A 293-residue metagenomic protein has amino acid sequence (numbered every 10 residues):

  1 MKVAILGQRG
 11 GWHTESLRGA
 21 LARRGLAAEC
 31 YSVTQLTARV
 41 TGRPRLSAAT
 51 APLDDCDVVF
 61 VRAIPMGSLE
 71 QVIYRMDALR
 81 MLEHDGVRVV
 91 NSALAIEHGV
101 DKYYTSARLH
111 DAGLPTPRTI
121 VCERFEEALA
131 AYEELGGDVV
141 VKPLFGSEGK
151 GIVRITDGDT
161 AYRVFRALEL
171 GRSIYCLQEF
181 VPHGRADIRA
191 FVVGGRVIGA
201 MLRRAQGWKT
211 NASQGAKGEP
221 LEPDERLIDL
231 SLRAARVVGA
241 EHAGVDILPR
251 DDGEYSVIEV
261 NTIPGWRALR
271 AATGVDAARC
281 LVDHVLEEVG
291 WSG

Functional and structural regions predicted by a protein language model:
M1-A4: Extreme N-terminal starter segment of soluble prokaryotic enzymes
Q8-R118: Conserved N-proximal alpha/beta basic substrate-recognition cap immediately N-terminal to, or forming the N-lobe
A22, L46-A49, A107-L109, L135-G136 (+3 more regions): Short, hinge-like loop/turn segments at secondary-structure boundaries
V89-V90, P117, V140, C176-Q178 (+1 more regions): Structural detector of well-ordered beta-strand residues that form the stable sheet scaffold of enzyme domains
S106-H110, Y132-K150, R172-H183: ATP-grasp fold ATP-binding core
A112-G136: Rossmann-like NAD(P)H-binding beta-loop-alpha module
K150-V238: Phosphate-binding site of ATP-dependent enzymes
E225-G293: ATP-dependent carboxylate activation and anion-phosphoryl transfer catalytic cores that bind Mg-ATP to form
